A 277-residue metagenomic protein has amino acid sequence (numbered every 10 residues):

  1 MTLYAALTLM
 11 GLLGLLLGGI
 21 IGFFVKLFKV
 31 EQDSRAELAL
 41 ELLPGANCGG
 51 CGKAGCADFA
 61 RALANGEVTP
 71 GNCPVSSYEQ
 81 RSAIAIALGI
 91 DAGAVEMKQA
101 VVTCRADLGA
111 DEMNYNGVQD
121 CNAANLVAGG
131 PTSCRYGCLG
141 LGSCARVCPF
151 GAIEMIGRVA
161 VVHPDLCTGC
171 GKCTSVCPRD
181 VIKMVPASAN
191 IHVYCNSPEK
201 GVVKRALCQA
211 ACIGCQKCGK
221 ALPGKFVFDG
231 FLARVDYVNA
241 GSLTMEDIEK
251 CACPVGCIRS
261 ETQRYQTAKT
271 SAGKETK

Functional and structural regions predicted by a protein language model:
T2-A221, D247-A252, G256-K277: Ferredoxin-type iron-sulfur electron-transfer modules and their immediate structural context
V159, F231-L232: Short beta-strand element(s) in the Bergerat
K225-F228: Beta-strand-rich solenoid/repeat architectures in extracellular/passenger domains of polysaccharide-targeting enzymes
A233-V238: A conserved acidic, glycine/proline-rich C-terminal tail/linker
G241-D247: Surface-exposed, short loops/turns at beta-strand junctions within beta-sandwich domains
